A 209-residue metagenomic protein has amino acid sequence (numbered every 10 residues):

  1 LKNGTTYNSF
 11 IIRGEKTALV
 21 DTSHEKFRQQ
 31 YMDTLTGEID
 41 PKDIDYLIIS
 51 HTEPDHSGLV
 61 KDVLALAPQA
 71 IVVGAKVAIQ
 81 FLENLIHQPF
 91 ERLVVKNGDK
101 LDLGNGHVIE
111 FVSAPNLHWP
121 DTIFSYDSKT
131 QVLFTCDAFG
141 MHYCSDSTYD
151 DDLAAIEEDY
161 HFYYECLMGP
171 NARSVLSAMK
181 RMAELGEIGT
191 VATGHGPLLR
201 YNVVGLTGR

Functional and structural regions predicted by a protein language model:
L1-G37, F124-D127, Q131-T135: Conserved beta-strand hairpin/beta-sheet module of binuclear metal-dependent hydrolase folds, prominently
E15, K26-V73: Active-site metal-binding motif and surrounding structural segment of the metallo-beta-lactamase
V20-T22, I44-T52, V72-A75, L133-C136 (+1 more regions): Active-site neighborhood of phospho(di)ester-bond hydrolases with catalytic His/Asp-centered motifs
H24-E25, P54, G140, L198: Short, glycine/acidic-enriched loop or turn micro-motifs at the edges of active sites
G74-T122, N171-K180: Metallo-beta-lactamase
V108-Y201: Metallo-beta-lactamase
V203-R209: Long, charged amphipathic helices and adjacent flexible linkers at domain junctions
